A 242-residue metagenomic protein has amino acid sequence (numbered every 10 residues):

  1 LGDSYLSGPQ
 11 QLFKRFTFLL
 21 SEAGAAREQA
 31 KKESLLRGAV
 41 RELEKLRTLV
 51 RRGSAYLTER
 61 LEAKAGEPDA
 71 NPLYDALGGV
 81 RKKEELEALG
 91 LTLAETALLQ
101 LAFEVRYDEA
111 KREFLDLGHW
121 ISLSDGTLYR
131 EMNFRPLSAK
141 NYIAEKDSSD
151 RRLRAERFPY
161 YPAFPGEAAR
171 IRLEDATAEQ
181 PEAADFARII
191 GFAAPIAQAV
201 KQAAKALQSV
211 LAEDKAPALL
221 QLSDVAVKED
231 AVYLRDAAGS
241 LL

Functional and structural regions predicted by a protein language model:
L1-L242: Helix-loop junction hotspots and adjacent acidic micro-motifs that serve as functional foci
